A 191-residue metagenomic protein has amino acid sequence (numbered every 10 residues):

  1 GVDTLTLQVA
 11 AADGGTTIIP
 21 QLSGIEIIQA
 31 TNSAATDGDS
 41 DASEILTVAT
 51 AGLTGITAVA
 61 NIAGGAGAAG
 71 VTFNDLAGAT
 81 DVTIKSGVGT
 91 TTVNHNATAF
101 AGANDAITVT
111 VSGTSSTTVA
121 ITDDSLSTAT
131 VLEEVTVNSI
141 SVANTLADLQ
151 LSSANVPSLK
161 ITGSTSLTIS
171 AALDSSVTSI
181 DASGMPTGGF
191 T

Functional and structural regions predicted by a protein language model:
G1-T191: Solvent-exposed, low-complexity segments and loops of surface/extracellular structural proteins
